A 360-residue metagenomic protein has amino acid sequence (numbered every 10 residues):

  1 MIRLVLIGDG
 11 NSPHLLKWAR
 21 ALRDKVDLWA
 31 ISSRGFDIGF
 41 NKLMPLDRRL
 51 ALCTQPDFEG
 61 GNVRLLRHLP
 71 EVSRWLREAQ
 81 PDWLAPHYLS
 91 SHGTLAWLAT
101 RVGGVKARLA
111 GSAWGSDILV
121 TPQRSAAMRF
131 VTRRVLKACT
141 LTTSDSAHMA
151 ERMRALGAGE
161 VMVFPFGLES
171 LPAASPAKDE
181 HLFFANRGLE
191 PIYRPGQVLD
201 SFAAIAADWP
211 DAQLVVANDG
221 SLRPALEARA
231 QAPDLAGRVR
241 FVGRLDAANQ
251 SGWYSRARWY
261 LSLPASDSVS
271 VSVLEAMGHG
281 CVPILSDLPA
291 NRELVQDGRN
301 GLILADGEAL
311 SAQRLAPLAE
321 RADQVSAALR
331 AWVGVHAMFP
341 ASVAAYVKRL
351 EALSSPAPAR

Functional and structural regions predicted by a protein language model:
P13-R20, G188-A204, S221-E227: A conserved mid-protein helix/loop that constitutes part of the nucleotide-sugar donor-binding site
G111, R129-A173: Donor nucleotide-sugar binding/catalytic pocket of nucleotide-sugar-dependent glycosyltransferases
T143, A174-A206, V215: Conserved donor-binding/catalytic core segment of Leloir-type glycosyltransferases
E227-L245: Nucleotide-activated donor-binding/catalytic signature segment of Leloir-type glycosyltransferases, i.e., the conserved
R244-L245, G252-A257: Short alpha-helical donor nucleotide-sugar binding micro-motif in glycosyltransferases
A265: Aromatic "clamp/platform" in nucleotide-sugar-dependent glycosyltransferases that forms part of the donor/acceptor
V282-L285: Short hydrophobic beta-strand element within catalytic cores of glycosyltransferases and related nucleotide-activated
Q296-G298, L302-A309, A316-R321: Conserved acidic donor-binding segment of nucleotide-sugar-dependent glycosyltransferases
